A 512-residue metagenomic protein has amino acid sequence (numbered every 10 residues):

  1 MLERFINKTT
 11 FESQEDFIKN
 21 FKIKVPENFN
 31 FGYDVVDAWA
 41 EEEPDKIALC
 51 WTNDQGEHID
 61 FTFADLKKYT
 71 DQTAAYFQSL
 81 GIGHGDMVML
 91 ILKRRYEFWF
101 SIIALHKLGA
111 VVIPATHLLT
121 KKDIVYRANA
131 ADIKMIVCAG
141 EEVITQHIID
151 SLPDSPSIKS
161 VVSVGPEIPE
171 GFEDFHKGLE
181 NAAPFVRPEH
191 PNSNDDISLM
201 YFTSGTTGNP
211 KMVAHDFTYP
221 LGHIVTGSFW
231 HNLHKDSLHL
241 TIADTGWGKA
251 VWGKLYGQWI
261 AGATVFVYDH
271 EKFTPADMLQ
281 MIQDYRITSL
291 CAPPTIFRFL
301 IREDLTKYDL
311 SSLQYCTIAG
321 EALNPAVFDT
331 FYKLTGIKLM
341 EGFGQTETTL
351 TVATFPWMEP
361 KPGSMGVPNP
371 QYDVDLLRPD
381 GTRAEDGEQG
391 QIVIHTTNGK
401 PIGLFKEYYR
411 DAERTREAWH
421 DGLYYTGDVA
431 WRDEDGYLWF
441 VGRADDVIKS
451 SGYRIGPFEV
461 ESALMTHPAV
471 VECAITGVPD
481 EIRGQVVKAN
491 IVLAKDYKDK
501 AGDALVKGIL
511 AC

Functional and structural regions predicted by a protein language model:
P44-I47, S163-E173, E180-F202, N209 (+2 more regions): Conserved pre-ATP/AMP-binding loop-to-beta segment of ANL
D45, L49-I103, T120-V125, H176-K177 (+1 more regions): Conserved AMP-binding/adenylate-forming core of the ANL superfamily
I59-A64, S198-G222: Conserved AMP-binding A3 loop
I103, K107-K177, K495-Y497: Structural core segment of the AMP-binding/adenylate-forming
L119, V125-R127, I136-E141, L290 (+2 more regions): AMP-binding/adenylate-forming catalytic core of the ANL superfamily
H176, I260, I287-C291, I301-K361 (+2 more regions): Gly/Ser/Thr-rich phosphate-binding loop
L221-L238, T245-T288, E303: Conserved AMP-binding/adenylation subdomain of ANL enzymes
T382-E417, I455: Conserved ATP/PPi-binding loop(s) of AMP-dependent carboxylate-activating enzymes
